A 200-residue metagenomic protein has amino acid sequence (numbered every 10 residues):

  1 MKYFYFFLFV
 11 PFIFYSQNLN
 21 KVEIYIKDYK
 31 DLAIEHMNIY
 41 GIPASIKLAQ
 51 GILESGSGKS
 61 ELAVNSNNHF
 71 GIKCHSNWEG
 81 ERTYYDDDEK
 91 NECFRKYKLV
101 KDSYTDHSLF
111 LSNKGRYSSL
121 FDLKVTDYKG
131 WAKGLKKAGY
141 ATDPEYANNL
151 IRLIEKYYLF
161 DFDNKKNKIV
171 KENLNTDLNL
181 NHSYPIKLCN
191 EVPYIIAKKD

Functional and structural regions predicted by a protein language model:
M1, N18, D86, A197-K198: Serine/threonine-rich low-complexity intrinsically disordered regions
M1-K21: Bacterial Sec-dependent N-terminal signal peptides
L8, V64, I186-L188: A generic structural signal for short, solvent-exposed coil/turn residues that cap or connect secondary-structure
F14-H182: Catalytic cores of secreted/periplasmic lytic hydrolases that degrade extracellular macromolecules
N175-D200: Primarily a LysM-type cell-wall glycan-binding module
